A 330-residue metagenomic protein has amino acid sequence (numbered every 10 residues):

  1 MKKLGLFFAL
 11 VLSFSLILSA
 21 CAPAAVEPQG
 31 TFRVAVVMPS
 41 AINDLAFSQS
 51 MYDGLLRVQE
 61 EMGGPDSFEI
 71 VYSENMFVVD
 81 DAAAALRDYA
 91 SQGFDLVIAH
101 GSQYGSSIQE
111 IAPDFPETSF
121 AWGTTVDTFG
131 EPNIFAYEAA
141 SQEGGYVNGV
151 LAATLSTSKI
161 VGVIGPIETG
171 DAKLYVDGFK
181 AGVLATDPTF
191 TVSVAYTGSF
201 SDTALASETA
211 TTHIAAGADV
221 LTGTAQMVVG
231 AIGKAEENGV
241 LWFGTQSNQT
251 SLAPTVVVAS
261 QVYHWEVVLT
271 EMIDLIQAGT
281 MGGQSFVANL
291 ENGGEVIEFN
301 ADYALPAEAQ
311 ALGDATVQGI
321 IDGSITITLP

Functional and structural regions predicted by a protein language model:
M1-R33: Short, low-complexity disordered leader/linker segments with a strong preference for bacterial N-terminal type II
A24-P330: A residue-level marker of the well-folded mature domains of exported/periplasmic proteins
